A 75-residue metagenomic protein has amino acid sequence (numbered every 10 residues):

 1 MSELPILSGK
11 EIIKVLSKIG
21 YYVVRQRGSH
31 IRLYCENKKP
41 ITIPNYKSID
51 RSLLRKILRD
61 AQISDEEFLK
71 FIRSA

Functional and structural regions predicted by a protein language model:
M1, I43, I57: Generic anion/oxyanion-binding catalytic loop in active/binding sites
M1-R25: N-terminal first-folded block
E3, K39, F68: Glycine-rich, flexible loop/turn motifs
L4-L7, L16, L33, L53-L54 (+1 more regions): Generic leucine side-chain signal with a strong bias for well-ordered alpha-helical environments
V23-S52: A short, structured beta-strand/loop element
I49-A75: C-terminal structural segments of small proteins and small subunits
